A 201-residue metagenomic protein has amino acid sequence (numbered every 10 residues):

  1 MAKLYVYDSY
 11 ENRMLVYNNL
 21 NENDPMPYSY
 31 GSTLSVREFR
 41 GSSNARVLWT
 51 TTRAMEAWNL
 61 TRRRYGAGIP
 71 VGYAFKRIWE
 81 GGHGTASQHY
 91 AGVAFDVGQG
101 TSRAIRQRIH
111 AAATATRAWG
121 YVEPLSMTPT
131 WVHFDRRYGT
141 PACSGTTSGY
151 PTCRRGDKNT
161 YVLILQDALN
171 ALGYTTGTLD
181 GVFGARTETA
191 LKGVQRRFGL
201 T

Functional and structural regions predicted by a protein language model:
M1-G68: Active-site acidic/histidine clusters and adjacent loop/turn architecture that either coordinate catalytic ions
L4-D8, T85-F95, Q99-L172, G181 (+2 more regions): Catalytic cores and adjacent binding grooves of peptidoglycan-active enzymes
A45-W49, D157, T178: Short, surface-exposed alpha-helical recognition segments that flank or form part of ligand/macromolecule-binding
E56-L60, I164-A168, A190: Amphipathic alpha-helical segments that form well-ordered structural scaffolds and often line/cohere around active
E56-Y90: Active-site-adjacent loop/helix surface patches within enzyme catalytic domains that shape the substrate-binding cleft
A67-F75, W119-S126, T178-L179: Surface-exposed patches in mature extracellular/periplasmic domains of secreted proteins
Y174-T176: Surface-exposed loop/edge segments in extracytoplasmic proteins
T187-T201: Extracellular LysM carbohydrate-binding repeats and other cell-envelope/extracellular binding modules
